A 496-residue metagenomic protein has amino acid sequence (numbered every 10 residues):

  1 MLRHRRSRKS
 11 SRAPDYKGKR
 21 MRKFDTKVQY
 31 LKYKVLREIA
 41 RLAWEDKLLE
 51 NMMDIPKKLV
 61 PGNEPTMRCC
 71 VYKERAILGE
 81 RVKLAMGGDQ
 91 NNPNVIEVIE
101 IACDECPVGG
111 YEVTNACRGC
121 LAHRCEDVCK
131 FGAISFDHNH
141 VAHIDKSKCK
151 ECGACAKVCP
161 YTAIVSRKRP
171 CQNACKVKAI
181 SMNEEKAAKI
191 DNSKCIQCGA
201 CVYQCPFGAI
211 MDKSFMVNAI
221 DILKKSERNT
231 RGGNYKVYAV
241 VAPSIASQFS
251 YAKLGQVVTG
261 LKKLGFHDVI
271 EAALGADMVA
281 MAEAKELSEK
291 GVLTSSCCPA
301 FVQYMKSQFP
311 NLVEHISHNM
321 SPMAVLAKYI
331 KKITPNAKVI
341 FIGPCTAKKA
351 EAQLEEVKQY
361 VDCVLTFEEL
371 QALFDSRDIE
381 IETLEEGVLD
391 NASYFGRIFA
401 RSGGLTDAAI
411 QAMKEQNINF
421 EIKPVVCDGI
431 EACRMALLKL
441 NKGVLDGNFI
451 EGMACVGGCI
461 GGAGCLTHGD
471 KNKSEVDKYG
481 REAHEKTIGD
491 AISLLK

Functional and structural regions predicted by a protein language model:
L2-G87, D212-K496: Iron-sulfur-associated redox domains of electron-transfer enzymes in respiratory and anaerobic energy metabolism
G87-N94, C125-E126, F136: Small-residue-rich
D89-T114, F131-G132: N-terminal [4Fe-4S]-dependent radical SAM core
C103-G110, T114, C120-E126, C152-C155 (+3 more regions): Cysteine-cluster motifs in flexible loop/terminal segments that predominantly coordinate metals
C106-E112, S135-H143, M182, A200 (+3 more regions): Gly-rich Lys/Arg/Thr-decorated short loops/hinges at beta-loop-alpha junctions or inter-strand turns that position
R118-C120, I164, S250: Short, surface-exposed ligand-recognition loops at beta-strand->loop->(often short) alpha-helix junctions that present
A122-K146, A154-D191, I196, A200-M216: Iron-sulfur cluster-binding cysteine motifs and their immediate structural context in ferredoxin-like electron-transfer
C149: Extreme N-terminal segment that seeds HTH/winged-HTH DNA-binding domains in transcriptional regulators
